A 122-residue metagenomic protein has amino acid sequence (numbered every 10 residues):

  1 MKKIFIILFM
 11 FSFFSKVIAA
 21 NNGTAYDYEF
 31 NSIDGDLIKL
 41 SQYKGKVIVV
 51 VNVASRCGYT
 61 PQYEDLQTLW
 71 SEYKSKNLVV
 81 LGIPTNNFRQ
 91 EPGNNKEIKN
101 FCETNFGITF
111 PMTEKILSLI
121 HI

Functional and structural regions predicted by a protein language model:
I4-F13: Sec-dependent N-terminal signal peptides
I18-S41: N-terminal "domain-start" segment that seeds a small globular fold
D36, Y63-T68, N95-E97: Alpha-helical scaffolding within the catalytic cores of extracellular/periplasmic polymer-degrading hydrolases
V47, P61-I83, E103-F106: Conserved helix-turn-beta segment immediately C-terminal to the redox Cys motif in thioredoxin-like folds
N52-D65, N87-Q90: Conserved redox-active cysteine motifs that mediate thiol-disulfide chemistry, especially di-cysteine Cys-X(1-2)-Cys
N77-G93, F110-S118: Thiol-based oxidoreductase modules, predominantly thioredoxin-like and allied folds used for disulfide exchange
I120-I122: Conserved small/polar residues in nucleotide/adenosyl-binding loops
